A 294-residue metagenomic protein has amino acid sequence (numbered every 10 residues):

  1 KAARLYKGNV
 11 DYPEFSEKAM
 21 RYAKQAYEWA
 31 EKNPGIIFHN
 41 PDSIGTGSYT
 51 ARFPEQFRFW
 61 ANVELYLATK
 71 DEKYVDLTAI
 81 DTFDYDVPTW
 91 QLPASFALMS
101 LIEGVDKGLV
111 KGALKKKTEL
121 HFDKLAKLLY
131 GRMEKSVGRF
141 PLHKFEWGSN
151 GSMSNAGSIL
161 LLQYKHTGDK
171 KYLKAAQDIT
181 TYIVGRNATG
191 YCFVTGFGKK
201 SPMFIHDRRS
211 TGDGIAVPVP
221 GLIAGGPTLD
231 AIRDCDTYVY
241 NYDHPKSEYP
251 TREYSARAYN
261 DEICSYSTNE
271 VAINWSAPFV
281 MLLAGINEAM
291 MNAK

Functional and structural regions predicted by a protein language model:
K1, L5, S48-I80, L92-K135 (+1 more regions): Aromatic (Trp/Tyr) and acidic
K1-A26: A conserved hydrophobic secondary-structure block that centers on an alpha-helix together with its immediately flanking
D11-Y12, S43-I44, E262-S265: Glycine- and acidic
E17-M20, G35-E55, L77-T78: N-terminal carbohydrate-binding/catalytic regions of secreted carbohydrate-active enzymes
Y27-E28, G35: Hydrophobic, small-residue-rich alpha-helical packing segments that form membrane-like cores
D81-P88: Solenoid-like repeat scaffolds
